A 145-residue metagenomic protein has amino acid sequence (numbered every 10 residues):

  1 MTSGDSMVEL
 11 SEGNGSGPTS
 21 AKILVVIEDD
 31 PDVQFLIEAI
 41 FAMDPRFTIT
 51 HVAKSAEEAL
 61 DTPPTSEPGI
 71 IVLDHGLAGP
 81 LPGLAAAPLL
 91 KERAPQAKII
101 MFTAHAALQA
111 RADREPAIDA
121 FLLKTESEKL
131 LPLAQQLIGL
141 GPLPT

Functional and structural regions predicted by a protein language model:
M1-V25, E128-T145: Non-catalytic signal-transmission and effector/linker regions of two-component phosphorelay proteins
D30-H51: Two-component/phosphorelay signaling modules centered on CheY-like receiver
V52-I70, H75, P132: Acidic, metal-coordinating helix/loop segments flanking the phosphotransfer/catalytic sites of two-component signaling
T62-S66, L89-Q96, P116: Conserved phosphotransfer cores of two-component systems
V72-P88: Conserved phosphotransfer microenvironments
H105-Q109: Negatively charged, flexible loop motifs adjacent to catalytic sites in prokaryotic signal transduction proteins
D113-A120: As written
